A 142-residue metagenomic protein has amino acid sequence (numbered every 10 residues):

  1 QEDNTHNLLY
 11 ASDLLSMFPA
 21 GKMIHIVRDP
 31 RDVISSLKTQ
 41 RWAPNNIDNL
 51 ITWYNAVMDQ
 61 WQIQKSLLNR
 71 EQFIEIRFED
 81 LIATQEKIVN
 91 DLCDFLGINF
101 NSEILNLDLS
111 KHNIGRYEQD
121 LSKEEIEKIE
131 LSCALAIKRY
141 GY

Functional and structural regions predicted by a protein language model:
E2-T5, F78: Short His-Asn-centered micro-motif
D3-N4, D13-K38, L92: Conserved phosphate-donor/acceptor-positioning beta-strand/loop module used by diverse small-molecule
N7-Y10, V57: Amphipathic coiled-coil/heptad-repeat helices and related helical stalk/stem segments that mediate oligomerization
L9-D13, K87: Generic recognition of short, well-ordered alpha-helical segments
M23, F73-E75: Conserved beta-strand scaffold positions in the cores of enzyme catalytic domains, especially in NTP/NDP-utilizing
I26, R77-F78: A secondary-structure boundary/capping signal
K38-R41, N46-I47, N55-M58, Q62-L67 (+3 more regions): PAPS-dependent sulfotransferases, especially Golgi type II membrane carbohydrate sulfotransferases
